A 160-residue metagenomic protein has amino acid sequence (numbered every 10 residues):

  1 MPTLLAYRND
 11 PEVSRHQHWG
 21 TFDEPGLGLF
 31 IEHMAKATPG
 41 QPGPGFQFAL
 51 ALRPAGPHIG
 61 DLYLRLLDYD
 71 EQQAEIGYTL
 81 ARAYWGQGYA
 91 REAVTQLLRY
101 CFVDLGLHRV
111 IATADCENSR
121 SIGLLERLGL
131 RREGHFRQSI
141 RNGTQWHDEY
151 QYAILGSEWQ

Functional and structural regions predicted by a protein language model:
M1-A83, Y100, D104, Q145-Q160: GNAT-family acyltransferases
N9, Q87, E117, G143: Single, functionally critical "micro-switch" positions that shape active/binding sites and transmembrane helices
G20, Q96, T113-A114, R137: Proline- and acidic/polar-enriched loop/turn elements at helix boundaries
D23, E117, I140: Positions that flank functional sites
D70, H108-V110, A114-L128, E149 (+1 more regions): Contiguous, function-dense segments enriched for cysteine-driven chemistry and partner/ligand-binding capacity
Y78-L80, G86-V103, S119-R127: Conserved acetyl-CoA-binding loop-helix of GNAT-fold acetyltransferases
I111-T113, R131-E149: Conserved catalytic-core motifs of GNAT/GCN5-like acyltransferases
